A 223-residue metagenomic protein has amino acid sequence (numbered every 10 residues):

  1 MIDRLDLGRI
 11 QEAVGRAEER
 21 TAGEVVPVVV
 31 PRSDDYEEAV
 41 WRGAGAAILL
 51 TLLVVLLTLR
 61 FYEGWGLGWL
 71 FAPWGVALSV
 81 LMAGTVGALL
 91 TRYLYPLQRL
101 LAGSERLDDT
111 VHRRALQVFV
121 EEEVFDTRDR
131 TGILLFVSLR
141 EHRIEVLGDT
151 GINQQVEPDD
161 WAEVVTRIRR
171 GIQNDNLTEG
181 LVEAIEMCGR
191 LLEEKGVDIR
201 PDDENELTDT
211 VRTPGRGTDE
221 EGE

Functional and structural regions predicted by a protein language model:
I2-V26: Short, charged cytosolic
A22, L135, A184: Residue-level signature of catalytic and energy-coupling elements of molecular machines, predominantly ATP/GTP-dependent
G43-T58: Canonical alpha-helical transmembrane segments of integral membrane proteins
L56-G66, P73-L100: Transmembrane alpha-helices and immediately adjacent membrane-cytoplasm interface residues in multi-pass integral
L101-E121: Membrane-cytosol interface motif
R114-G148: Acidic, Ser/Thr-rich low-complexity segments on the non-lumenal side of membrane proteins
F125, R140-N176, C188: Flexible, solvent-exposed short loops/turns enriched in glycine
E163-E223: Cytosol-/stroma-facing membrane-proximal "stalk/adaptor" domains immediately downstream of transmembrane anchors
